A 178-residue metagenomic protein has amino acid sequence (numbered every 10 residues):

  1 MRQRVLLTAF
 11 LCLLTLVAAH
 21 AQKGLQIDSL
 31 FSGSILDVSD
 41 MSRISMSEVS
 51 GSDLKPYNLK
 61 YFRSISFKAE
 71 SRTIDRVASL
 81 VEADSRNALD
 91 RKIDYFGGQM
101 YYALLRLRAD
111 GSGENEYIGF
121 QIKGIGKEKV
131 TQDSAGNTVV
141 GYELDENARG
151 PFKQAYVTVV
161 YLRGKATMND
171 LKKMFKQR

Functional and structural regions predicted by a protein language model:
M1-I27: Bacterial Sec-dependent N-terminal signal peptides
R2, A109-D110: Short, charge-rich binding segments
K23-I74: Early exported N-terminus immediately downstream of N-terminal targeting peptides
L30, S34, L80, M174-Q177: Residues that form generic nucleotide/phosphate-binding pockets
F62-A109: Mid-chain, structured segments of secreted extracytoplasmic proteins
M100-Y102, S112-I118, K153-A155: Short, surface-exposed coil-to-beta transition loops
R108, E114-G136, V140-G141, A148: An acidic-aromatic pocket/loop used at catalytic or ligand-binding sites
R149-R178: C-terminal partner/receptor-binding element of secreted or periplasmic proteins
